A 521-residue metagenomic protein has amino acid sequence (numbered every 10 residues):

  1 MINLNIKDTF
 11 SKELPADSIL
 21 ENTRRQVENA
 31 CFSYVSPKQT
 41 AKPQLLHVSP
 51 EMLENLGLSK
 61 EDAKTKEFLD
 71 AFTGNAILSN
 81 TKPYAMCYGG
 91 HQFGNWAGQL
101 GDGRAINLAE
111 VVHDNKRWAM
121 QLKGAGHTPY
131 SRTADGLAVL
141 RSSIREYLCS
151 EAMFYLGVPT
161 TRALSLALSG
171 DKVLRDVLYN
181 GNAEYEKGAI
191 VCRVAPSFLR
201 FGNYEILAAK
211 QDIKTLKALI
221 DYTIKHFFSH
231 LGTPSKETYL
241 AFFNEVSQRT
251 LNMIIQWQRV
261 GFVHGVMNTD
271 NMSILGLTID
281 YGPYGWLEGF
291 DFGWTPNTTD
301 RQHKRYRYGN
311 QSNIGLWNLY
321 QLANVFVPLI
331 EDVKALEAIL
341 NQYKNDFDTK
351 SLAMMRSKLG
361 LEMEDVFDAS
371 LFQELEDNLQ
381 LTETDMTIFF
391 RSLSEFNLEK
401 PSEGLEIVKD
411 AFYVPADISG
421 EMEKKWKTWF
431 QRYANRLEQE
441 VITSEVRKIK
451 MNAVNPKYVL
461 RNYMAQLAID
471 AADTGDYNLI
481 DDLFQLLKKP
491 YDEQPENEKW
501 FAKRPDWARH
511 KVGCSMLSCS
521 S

Functional and structural regions predicted by a protein language model:
M1-Y88, L240, P296, D300-S521: Regulatory N- and C-terminal appendages and interdomain linkers associated with kinase/kinase-like NTP transferase
L14, E21-N22, E28-C31, Q92-N95 (+6 more regions): Short secondary-structure boundary micro-motifs
E21-E28, W118-P129, I220, I224 (+3 more regions): Active-site-adjacent bridging/hinge elements
K42-P234, I274-L277, Y306, N318-L319 (+4 more regions): Conserved ATP-binding subdomain of kinase catalytic cores across diverse folds
G94, Y130, T269, W286-G289: Short, electropositive, low-hydrophobicity segments enriched in small/polar residues
S142-S143, V173-D176, N180-H264, L275-L381: ATP-dependent phospho-/nucleotidyl transfer catalytic cores
V266-M267, M272: Hydrophobic HxD+1 residue recognition
